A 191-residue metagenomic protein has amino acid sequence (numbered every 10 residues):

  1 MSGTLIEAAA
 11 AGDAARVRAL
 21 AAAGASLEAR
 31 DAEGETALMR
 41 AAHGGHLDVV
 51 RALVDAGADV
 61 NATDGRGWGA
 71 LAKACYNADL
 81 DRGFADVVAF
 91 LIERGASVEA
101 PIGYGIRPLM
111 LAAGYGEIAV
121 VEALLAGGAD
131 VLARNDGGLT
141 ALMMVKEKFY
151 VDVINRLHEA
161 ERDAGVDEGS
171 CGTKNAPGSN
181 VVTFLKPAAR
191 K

Functional and structural regions predicted by a protein language model:
M1-E7, R94, G127, L139 (+1 more regions): Ankyrin-repeat-protein effector appendages
R16, D48-V49, D86-V87, A119-V120 (+1 more regions): Conserved ankyrin/ankyrin-like repeat signature
R18-S26, R51-D59, A89-S97, E122-D130 (+1 more regions): Ankyrin repeat domain, specifically the short helix-to-loop turn at the C-terminus of the second helix of each repeat
L27-R30, V60-T63, V98-P101, L132-R134 (+1 more regions): Ankyrin repeat boundary signal
G65-W68, A72-R94, E99: Alpha-helical adaptor scaffolds
